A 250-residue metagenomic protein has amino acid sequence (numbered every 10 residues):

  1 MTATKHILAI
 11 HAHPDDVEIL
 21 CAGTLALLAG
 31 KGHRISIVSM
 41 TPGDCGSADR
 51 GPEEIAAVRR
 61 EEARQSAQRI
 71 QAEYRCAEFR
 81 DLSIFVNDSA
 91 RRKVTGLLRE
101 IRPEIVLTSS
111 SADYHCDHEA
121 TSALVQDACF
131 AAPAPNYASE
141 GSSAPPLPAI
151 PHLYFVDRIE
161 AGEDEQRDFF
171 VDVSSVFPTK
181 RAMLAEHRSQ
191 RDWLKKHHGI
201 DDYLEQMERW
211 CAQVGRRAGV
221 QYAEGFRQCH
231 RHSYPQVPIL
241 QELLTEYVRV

Functional and structural regions predicted by a protein language model:
M1-I101, R227, I239-E246: Active-site rim/loop-helix segments in enzyme catalytic domains that contact anionic ligands
T2-L8, F85-V250: Metal-dependent de-N-acetylase/amidase catalytic core
